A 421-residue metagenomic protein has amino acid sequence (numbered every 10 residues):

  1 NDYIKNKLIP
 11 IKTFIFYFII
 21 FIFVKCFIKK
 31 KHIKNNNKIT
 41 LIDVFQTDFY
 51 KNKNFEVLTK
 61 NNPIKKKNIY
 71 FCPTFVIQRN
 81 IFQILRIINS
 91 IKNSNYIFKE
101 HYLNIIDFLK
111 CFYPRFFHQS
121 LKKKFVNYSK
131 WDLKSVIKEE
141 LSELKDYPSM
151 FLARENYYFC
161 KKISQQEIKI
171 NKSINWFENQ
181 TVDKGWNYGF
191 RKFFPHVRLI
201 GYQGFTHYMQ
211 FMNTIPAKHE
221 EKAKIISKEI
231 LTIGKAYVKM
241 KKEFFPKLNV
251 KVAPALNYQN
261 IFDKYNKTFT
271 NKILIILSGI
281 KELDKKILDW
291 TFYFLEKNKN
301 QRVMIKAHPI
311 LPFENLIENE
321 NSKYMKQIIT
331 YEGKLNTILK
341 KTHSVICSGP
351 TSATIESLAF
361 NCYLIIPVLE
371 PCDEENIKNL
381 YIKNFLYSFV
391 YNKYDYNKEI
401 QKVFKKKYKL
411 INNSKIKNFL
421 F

Functional and structural regions predicted by a protein language model:
N1-F421: Catalytic-core helical/loop segments in enzymes performing group transfer/polymerization on anionic/lipid-linked
